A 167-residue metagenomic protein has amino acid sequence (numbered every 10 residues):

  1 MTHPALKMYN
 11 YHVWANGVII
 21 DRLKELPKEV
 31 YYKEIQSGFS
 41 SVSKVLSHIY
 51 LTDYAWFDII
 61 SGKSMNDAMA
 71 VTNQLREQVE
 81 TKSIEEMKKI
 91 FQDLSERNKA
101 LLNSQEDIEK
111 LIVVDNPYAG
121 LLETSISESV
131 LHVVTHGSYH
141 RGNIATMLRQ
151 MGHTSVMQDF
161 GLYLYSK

Functional and structural regions predicted by a protein language model:
M1: An N-terminal RHG(E/S)-centered segment typical of histidine phosphatases
P4-M8, I84-E85: Active-site rim elements
L6-D21, E25-Q74, P117-K167: Short, contiguous alpha-helical
M65-Q105: Helix-adjacent hinge/juxtasegments
S104-P117: Acidic catalytic patch
